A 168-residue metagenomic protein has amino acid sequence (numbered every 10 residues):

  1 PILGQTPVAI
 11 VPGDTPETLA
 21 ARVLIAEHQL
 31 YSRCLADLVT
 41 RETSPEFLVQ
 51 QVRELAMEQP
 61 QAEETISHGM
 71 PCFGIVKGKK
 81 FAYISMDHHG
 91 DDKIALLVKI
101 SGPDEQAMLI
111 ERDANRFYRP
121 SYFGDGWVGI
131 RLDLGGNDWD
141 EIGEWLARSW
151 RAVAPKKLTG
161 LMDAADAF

Functional and structural regions predicted by a protein language model:
P1-T43: Donor/substrate-binding cores of folate-linked one-carbon enzymes
E42-F168: Charge-dense, helix-prone N-terminal extensions
